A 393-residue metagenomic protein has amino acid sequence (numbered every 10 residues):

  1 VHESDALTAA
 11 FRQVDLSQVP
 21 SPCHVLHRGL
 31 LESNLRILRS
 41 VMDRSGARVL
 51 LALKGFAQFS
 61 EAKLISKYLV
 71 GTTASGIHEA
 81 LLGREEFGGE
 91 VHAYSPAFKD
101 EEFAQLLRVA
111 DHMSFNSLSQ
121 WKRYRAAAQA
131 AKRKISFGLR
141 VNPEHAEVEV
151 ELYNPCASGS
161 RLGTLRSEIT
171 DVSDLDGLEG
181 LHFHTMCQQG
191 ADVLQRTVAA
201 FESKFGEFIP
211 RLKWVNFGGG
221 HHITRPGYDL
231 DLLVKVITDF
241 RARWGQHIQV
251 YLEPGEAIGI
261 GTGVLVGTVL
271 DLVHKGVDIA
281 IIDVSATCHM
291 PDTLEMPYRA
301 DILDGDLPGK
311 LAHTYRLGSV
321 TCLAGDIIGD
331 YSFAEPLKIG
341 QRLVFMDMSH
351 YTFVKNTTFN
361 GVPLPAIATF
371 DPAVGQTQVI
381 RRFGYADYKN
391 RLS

Functional and structural regions predicted by a protein language model:
V1-T8: N-terminal basic/disordered segments at the start of proteins
A9-G88, Y94-F98, S285, F333-M346 (+1 more regions): N-terminal capping/small domains of soluble enzymes
A47-W214, Y228, V236-D239, R243: Active-site-proximal beta-alpha core segment in soluble small-molecule metabolic enzymes
T185-M186, V215-T224, P254-A257: Glycine-rich beta-strand-to-loop/alpha-helix junction loops that act as flexible
G190-R196, T224-V234, I260-D271, D330-F333: Short glycine/threonine-rich loop-to-helix capping motif typified by GTGT followed within a few residues by an Asp-Pro
I209-L212, L232-D239, R243-G245, Y331-V344: Acidic/histidine-enriched ion/cofactor-binding microenvironments in catalytic or ligand-binding pockets
Q249-S393: Charged (often Lys/Glu-rich) extended helix/loop segments that serve as interaction or gating elements
